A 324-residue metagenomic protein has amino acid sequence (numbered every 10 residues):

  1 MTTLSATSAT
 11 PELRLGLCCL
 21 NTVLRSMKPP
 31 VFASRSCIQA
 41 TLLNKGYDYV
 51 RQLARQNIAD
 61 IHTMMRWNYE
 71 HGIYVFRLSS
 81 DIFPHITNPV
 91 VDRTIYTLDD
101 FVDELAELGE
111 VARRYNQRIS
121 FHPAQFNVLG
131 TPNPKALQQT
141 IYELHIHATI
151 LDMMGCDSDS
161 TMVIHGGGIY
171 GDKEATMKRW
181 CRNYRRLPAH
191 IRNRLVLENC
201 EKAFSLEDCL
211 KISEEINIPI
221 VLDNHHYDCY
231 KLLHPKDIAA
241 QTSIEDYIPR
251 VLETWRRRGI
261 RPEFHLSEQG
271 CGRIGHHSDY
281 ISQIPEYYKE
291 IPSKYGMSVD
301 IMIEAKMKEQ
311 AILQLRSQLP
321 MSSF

Functional and structural regions predicted by a protein language model:
M1-R118, N127-I141, H145-C156, R186 (+4 more regions): Alpha/beta catalytic barrel-like cores
R118-N127, D159-H165: Glycine-rich, often proline-containing surface loops adjacent to acidic residues and nearby aromatics that form
H122, D223, I301: Conserved, mostly hydrophobic/aromatic
L144-I216, H225: Eukaryote-skewed repeat-based solenoidal scaffolds used as protein-protein interaction platforms, primarily
D228-L232: Short active-site loop/helix that positions an aromatic residue
